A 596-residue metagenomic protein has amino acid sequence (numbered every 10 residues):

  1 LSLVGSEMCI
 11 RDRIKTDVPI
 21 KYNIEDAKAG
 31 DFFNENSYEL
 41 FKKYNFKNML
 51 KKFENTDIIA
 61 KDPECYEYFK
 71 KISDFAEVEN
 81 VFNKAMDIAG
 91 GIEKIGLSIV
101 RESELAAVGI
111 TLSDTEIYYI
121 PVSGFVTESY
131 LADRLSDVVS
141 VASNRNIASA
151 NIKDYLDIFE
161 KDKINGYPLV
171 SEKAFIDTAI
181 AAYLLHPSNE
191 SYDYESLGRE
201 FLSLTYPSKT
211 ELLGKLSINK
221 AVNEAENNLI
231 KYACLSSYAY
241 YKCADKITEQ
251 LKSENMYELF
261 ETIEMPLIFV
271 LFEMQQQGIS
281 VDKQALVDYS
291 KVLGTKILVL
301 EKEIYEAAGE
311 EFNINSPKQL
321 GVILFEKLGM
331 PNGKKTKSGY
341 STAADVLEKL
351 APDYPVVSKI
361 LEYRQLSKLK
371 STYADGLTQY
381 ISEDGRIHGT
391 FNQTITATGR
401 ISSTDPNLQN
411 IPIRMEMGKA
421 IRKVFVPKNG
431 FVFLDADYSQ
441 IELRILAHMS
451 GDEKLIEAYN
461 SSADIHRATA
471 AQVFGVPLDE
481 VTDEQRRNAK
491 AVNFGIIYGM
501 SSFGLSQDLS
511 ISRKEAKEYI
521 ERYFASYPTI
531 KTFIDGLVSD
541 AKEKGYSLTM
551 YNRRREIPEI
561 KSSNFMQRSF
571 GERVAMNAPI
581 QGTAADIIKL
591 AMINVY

Functional and structural regions predicted by a protein language model:
L1-S2, S6-E7, D12-F125, N165-Y167 (+8 more regions): Conserved "right-hand" nucleotidyltransferase catalytic core of DNA-directed polymerases
R13-I20, M49, T205-T210, G545-E559: Proline-centered turn/helix-capping motifs that create local helix->coil transitions or kinks
G109-D114, Y130-E249: Charged catalytic and DNA/RNA-contacting regions of genome-maintenance and nucleic-acid-processing enzymes
I110-D114, S188, Y192-K215, Y232-C234 (+2 more regions): Function-dense linear segments that define catalytic or interfacial modules in macromolecule-processing proteins
G124-V126, T378-Q379, Q409, L455-E457 (+2 more regions): Short, contiguous acidic/charged loop-to-helix segments that flank catalytic cores in large enzymes
V141-I147, E310, G430-F433: Short active-site oxyanion
D154-F159, I323, I445, G504: Phosphate- and divalent-cation-binding pockets in alpha/beta enzyme and binding domains that engage nucleotide-derived
N219-V222, Q276, N332, D384 (+3 more regions): Conserved catalytic core of nucleic-acid polymerases
